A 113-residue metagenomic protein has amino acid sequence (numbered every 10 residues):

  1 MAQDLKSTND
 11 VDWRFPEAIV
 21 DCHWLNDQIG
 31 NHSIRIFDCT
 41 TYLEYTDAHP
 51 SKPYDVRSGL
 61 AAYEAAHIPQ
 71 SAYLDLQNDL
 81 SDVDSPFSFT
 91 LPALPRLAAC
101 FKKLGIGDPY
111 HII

Functional and structural regions predicted by a protein language model:
M1-I113: Cytosolic catalytic domains that perform sulfur/thiol-centered chemistry
